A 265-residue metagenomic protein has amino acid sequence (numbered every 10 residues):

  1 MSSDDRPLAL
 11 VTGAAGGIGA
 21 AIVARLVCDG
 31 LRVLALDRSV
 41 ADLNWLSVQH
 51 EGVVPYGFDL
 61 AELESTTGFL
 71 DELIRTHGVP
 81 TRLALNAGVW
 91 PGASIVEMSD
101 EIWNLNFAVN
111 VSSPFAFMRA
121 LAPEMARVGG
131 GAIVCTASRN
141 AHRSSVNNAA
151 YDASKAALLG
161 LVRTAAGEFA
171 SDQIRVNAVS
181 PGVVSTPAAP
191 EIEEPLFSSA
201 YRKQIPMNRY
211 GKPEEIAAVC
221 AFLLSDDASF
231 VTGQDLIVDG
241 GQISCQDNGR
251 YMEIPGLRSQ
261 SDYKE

Functional and structural regions predicted by a protein language model:
A15-G16: Conserved glycine-rich cofactor-binding loop
S94-I95, I102-N104, Y201: Substrate-binding pocket helix/loop in short-chain dehydrogenase/reductase
V96, R143-A149, S171, N208 (+2 more regions): Active-site loop immediately N-terminal to the catalytic Tyr-X3-Lys motif of short-chain dehydrogenase/reductase
M118, S154, V162: Active-site helix of classical SDR
P123, G167-S171, S229: Alpha-helical segment proximal to the catalytic Tyr-Lys
S138: Residue(s) in the substrate-gating loop at a strand-loop-helix junction that position the organic substrate next
A178, S199-V231, V238-G240, E265: C-terminal helical subdomain
